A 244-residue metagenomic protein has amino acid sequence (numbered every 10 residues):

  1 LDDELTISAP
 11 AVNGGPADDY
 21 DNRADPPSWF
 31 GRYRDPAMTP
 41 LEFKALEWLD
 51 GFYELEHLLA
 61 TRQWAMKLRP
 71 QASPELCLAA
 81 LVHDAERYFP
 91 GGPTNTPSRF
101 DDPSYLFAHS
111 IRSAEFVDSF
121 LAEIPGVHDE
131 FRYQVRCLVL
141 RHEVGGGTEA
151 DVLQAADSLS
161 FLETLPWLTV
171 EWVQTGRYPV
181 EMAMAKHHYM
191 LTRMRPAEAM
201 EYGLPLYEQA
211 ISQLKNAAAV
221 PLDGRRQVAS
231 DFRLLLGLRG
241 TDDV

Functional and structural regions predicted by a protein language model:
D2-S8: Extreme N-terminal basic, low-complexity initiation segments that serve as generic localization/processing leaders
I7, G14-G15, D19-R32, E47-S73 (+2 more regions): Divalent metal-dependent phosphate-bond-processing catalytic cores, especially two-metal-ion Mg2+/Mn2+ enzymes that act
P27, G31-R62, Y88-L106: Active-site flanking loop/helix segments enriched in acidic
T61-W64, A108-E123: An active-site-proximal "capping" alpha-helix that borders the catalytic cofactor pocket
R69, P74, Y105-H109: Secondary-structure capping and boundary motifs in well-ordered enzyme cores
P74-S98, S113, V117, Y133-V144 (+1 more regions): His-Asp-centered metal-binding catalytic motifs of divalent-metal-dependent phosphohydrolases/nucleases
E123-D129, V173: Inter-helical turn/loop segments and adjacent helix faces that build the functional surface of alpha-helical bundle
H128-R132, G146-G147: Short, structured loop/turn "capping" segments at alpha-beta junctions
